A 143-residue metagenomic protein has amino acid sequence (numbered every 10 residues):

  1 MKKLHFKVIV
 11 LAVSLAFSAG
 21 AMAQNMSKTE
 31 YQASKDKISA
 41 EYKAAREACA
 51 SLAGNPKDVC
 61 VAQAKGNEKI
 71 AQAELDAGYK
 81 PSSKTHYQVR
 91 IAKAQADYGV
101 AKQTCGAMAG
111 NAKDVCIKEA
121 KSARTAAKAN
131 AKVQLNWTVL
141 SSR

Functional and structural regions predicted by a protein language model:
M1-A23: Gram-negative bacterial Sec-dependent N-terminal signal peptides
A16, G20-R143: Mitochondrial intermembrane space
